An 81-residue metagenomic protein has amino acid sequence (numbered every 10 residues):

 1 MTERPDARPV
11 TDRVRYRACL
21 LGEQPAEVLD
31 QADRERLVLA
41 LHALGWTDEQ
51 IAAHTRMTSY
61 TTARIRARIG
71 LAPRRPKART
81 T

Functional and structural regions predicted by a protein language model:
M1-D12, H54: General nucleic-acid-binding
V10-R36: Short, Lys/Arg-enriched anionic-surface-contact patches
D12, L20-L21, T55, L71 (+1 more regions): Extended terminal accessory/targeting regions
L21-Q24, G45, R68-G70: Short loop/turn hinge sites at secondary-structure boundaries
L29, T62-T81: Short, solvent-exposed alpha-helical "recognition" segments
L29-W46, R66: Short, amphipathic alpha-helical "recognition" segments used to contact nucleic acids or chromatin
E49-T55: Short alpha-helical "recognition helix" segments of helix-turn-helix
T58-S59: Short coil turns linking two alpha-helices in DNA-binding domains
